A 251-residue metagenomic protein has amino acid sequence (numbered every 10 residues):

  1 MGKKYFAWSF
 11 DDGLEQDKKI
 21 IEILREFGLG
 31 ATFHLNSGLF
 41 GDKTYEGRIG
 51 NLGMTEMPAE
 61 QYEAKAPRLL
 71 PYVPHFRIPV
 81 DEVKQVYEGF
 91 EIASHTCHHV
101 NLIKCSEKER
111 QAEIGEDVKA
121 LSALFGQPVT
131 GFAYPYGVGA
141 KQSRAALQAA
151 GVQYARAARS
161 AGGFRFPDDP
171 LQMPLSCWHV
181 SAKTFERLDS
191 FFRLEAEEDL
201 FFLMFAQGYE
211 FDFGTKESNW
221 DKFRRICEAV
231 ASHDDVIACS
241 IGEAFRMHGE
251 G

Functional and structural regions predicted by a protein language model:
M1-K3, E26, S122, Y154-G163 (+2 more regions): C-terminal domain-boundary segment and adjacent tail
M1-Q16: Boundary/entry segment of secreted carbohydrate-active catalytic domains
Y5-F6, D199-L203: Residue-level preference for the first positions of well-ordered beta-strands
A7-W8, E91, V236: Hydrophobic "anchor" residues on beta-strands that sit immediately upstream of conserved functional sites
D11, L24, H95, F132 (+3 more regions): Conserved, mostly hydrophobic/aromatic
Q16-K19, L24, H99-S190, E197 (+2 more regions): Catalytic domains of cell-wall/extracellular-matrix polysaccharide-remodeling enzymes, centered on de-N-acetylation
R25-F27, V86, Q148, A196 (+1 more regions): Anion (oxyanion) recognition and catalysis
F27-S143, F166-L171, F201-D212: Metal-dependent polysaccharide deacetylase catalytic core of the NodB/CE4 family, i.e., the active-site-bearing domain
